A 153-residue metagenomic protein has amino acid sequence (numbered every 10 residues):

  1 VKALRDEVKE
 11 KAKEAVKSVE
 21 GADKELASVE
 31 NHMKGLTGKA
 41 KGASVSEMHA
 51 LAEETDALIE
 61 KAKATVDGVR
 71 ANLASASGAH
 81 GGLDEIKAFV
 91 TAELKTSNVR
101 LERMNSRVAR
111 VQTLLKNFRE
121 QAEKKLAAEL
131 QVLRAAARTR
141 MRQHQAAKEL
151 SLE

Functional and structural regions predicted by a protein language model:
V1-E153: Extended alpha-helical scaffold segments
